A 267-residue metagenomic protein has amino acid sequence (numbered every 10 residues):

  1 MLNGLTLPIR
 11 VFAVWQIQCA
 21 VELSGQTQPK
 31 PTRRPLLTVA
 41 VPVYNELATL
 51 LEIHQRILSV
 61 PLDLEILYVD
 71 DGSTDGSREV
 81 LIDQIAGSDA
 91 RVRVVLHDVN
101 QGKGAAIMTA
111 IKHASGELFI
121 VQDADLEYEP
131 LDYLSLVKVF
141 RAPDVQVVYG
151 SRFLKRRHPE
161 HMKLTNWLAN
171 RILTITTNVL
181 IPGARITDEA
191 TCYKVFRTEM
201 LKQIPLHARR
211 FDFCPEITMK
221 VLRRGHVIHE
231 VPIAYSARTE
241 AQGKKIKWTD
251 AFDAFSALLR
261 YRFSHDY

Functional and structural regions predicted by a protein language model:
L2-L36, I175, L180-G183, L206-Y267: Hydrophobic helical membrane-anchoring modules
L36-T38, E65: Cell-envelope/extracellular polymer assembly enzymes that use nucleotide-activated donors
E46-S59: Short, well-formed alpha-helical segments that are part of the catalytic scaffolds of diverse glycosyltransferases
E46-T49, S73, K103: Donor nucleotide-sugar binding loop of glycosyltransferases
L64-L67, R78-H113: Conserved donor nucleotide-binding strand/loop of the catalytic core
D70-E79, L126: A conserved acidic beta->alpha catalytic loop
H97-H113, L118, P130-F211, R238-W248 (+1 more regions): Acceptor/aglycone-binding surface of glycosyltransferases and processive sugar-polymer synthases
E117-D125: Short beta-strand-to-loop acidic/aromatic patch adjacent to the donor-nucleotide binding site
